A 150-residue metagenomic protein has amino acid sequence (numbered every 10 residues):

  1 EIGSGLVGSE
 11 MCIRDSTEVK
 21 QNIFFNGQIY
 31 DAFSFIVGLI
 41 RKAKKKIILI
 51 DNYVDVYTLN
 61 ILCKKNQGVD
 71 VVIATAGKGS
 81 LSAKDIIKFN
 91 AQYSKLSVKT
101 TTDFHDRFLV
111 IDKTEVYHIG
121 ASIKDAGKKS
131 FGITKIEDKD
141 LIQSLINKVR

Functional and structural regions predicted by a protein language model:
E1-G8, C12-I13: Single conserved hydrophobic/aromatic residue that forms the stacking wall/gate of nucleotide- or nucleobase-binding
V7, I111-D112: A cytosolic small-molecule/anion-sensing beta-strand core signal
D15-I29: Glycine-rich phosphate-binding "P-loop"
Q28-G38: A short, well-structured juxtamembrane/interface segment
Q28-Y30, N52-D55, V98: A conditional alpha-helix N-cap/helix-loop micro-motif detector
L39-Q92: Primarily the HKD phosphodiesterase
G79-I111: Ligand-binding grooves and catalytic loops that recognize ribose/phosphate and carbohydrate rings, and esterified lipid
T114-R150: Segments surrounding the PLD/"HKD" phosphodiesterase catalytic module and close analogs
